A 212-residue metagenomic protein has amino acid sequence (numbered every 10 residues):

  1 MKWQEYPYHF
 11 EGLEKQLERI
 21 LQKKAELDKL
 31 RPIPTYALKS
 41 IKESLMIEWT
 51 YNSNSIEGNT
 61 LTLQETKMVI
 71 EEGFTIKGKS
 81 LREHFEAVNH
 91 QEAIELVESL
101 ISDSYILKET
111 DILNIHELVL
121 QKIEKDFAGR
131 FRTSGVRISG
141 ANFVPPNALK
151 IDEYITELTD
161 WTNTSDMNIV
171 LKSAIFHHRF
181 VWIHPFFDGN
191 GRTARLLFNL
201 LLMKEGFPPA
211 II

Functional and structural regions predicted by a protein language model:
M1-I212: FIC/Doc superfamily catalytic core
